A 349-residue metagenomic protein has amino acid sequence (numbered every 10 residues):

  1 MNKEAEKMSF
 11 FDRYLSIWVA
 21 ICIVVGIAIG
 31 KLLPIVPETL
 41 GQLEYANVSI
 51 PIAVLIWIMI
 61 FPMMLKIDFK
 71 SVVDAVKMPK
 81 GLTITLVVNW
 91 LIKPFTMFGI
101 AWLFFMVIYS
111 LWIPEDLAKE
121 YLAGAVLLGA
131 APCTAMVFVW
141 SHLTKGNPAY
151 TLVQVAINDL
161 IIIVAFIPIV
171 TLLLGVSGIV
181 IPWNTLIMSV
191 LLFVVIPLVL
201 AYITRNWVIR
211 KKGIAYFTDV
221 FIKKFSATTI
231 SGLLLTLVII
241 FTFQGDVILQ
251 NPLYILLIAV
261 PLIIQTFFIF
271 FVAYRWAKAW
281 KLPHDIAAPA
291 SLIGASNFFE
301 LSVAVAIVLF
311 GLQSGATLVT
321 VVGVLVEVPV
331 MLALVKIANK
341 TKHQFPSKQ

Functional and structural regions predicted by a protein language model:
N2-L65, K70-A295, F299-Q349: Alpha-helical transmembrane segments of multi-pass small-molecule/ion transporters
